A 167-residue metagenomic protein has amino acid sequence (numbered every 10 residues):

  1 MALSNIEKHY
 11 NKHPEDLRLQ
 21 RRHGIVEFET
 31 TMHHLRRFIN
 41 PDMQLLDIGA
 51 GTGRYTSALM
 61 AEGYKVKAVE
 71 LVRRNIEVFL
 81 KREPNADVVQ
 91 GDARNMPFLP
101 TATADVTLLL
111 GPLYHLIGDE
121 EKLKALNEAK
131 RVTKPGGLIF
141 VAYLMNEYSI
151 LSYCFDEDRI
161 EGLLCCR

Functional and structural regions predicted by a protein language model:
M1-P41, R54: Conserved class I S-adenosyl-L-methionine
D42-G49: Conserved class I S-adenosyl-L-methionine
Q44, G136-L138: Short glycine-centered segments of the SAM/dcSAM-binding site in methyltransferase folds
G53-N95: Class I SAM-dependent methyltransferase SAM/SAH-binding core
P97-T107: A short acidic, Gly/Pro-enriched loop at the edge of an enzyme's catalytic core that lines a small-molecule cofactor
D105-E120: A short SAM/SAH-binding and catalytic strip from SAM-dependent methyltransferases
L123-P135: A short glycine-rich, Lys/Arg-flanked "PGG" loop and its adjoining helix->strand segment in the class I
L138-C166: Conserved class I S-adenosyl-L-methionine
